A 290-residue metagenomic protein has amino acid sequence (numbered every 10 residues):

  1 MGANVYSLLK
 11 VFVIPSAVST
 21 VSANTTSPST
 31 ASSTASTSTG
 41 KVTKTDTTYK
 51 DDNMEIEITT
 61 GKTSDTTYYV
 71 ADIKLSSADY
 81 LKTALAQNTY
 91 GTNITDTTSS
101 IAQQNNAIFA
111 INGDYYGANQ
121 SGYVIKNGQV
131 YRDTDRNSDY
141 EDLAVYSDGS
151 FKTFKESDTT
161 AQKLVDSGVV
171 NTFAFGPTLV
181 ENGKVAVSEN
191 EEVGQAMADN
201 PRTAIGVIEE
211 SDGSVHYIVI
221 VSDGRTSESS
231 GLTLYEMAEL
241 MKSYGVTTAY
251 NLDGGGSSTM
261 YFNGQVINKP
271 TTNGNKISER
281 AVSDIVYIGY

Functional and structural regions predicted by a protein language model:
M1-R136, E141-D142, K152-T153: Zymogen propeptides
T63, S76-A78, Y116, D158 (+3 more regions): Short, glycine-/Ser/Thr-/acidic-enriched flexible segments
Y68-D72, T178, A204, I285: Conserved hydrophobic/aromatic beta-strand scaffold that supports enzyme active sites
A86-Y90, S157-A161, V221-T226: Short, solvent-exposed aromatic-acidic interface loops
T92-I94, Q162-G168, A198, E228-T233: A short, polar/proline- and glycine-enriched secondary-structure boundary/capping micro-motif
I108-N112, D142-V145, K152, G206 (+2 more regions): Structural recognition of the beta-strand scaffold that forms the well-ordered cores of secreted hydrolase catalytic
Y116-A198: Active-site-adjacent helix-turn-beta-strand microarchitecture at beta-sheet edges that either contains or buttresses
Q120-N137, N190-S211, H216-T247, S257-Y290: Conserved, well-ordered active-site substructure
